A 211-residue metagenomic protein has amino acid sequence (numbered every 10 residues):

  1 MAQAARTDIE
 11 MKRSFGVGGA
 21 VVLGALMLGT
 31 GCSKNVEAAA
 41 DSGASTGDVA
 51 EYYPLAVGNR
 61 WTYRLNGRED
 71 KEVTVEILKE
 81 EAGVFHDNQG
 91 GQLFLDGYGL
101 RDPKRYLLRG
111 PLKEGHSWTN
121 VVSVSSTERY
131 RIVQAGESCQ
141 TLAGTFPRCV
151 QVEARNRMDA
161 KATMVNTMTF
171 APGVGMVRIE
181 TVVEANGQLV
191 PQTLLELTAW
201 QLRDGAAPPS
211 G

Functional and structural regions predicted by a protein language model:
A5-A20: Bacterial N-terminal signal peptides that target proteins for export
G29-G31: C-terminal motif of bacterial Sec signal peptides marking the signal peptidase cleavage site
S33-G211: Conserved functional acidic sites
